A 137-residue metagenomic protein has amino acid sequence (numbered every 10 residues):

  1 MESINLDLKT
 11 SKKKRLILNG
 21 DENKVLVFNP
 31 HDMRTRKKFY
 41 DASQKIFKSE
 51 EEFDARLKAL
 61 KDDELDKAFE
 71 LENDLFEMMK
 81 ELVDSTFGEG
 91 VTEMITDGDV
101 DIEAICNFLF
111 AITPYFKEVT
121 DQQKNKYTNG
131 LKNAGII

Functional and structural regions predicted by a protein language model:
M1-K48, K126-I137: Short, charged/polar N-terminal "headpieces" of proteins
L18-D21, V25, K58-D62, D74 (+2 more regions): Generic signal for short, ordered secondary-structure residues within or immediately flanking folded domains
V27, K38, I46, E52 (+3 more regions): Intrinsic disorder/low-structure terminal segments
D32, R36-S43, F69, N73 (+5 more regions): Generic detection of long, well-ordered alpha-helical segments
K37, Q44, E51, D66 (+4 more regions): Generic alpha-helical secondary structure signal
I46-E72: Amphipathic alpha-helical segments
A68-V83: Short, structured surface segments that line ligand/substrate-binding pockets
E81-I137: C-terminal charged interaction modules
